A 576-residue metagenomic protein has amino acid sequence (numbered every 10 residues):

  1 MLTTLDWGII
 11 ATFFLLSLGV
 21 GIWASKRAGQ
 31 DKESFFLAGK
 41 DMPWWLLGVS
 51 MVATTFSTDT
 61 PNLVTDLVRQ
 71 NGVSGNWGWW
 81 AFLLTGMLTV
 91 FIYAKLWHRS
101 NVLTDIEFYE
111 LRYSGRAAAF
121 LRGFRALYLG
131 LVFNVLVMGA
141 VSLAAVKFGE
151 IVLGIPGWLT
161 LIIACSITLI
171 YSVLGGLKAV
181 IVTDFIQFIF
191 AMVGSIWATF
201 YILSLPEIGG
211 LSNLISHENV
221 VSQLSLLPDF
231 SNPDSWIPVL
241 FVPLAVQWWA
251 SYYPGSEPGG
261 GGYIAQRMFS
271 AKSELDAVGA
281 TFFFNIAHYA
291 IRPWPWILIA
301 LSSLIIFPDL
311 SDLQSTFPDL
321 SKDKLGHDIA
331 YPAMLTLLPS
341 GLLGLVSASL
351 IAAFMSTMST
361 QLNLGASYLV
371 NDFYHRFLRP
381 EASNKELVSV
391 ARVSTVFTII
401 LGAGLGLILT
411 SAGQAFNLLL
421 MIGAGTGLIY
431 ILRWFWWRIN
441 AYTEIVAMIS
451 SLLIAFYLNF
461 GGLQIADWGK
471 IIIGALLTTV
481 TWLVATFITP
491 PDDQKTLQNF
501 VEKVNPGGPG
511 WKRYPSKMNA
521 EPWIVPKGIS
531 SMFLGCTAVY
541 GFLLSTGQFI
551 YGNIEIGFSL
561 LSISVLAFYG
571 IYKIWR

Functional and structural regions predicted by a protein language model:
M1-R576: Membrane-embedded helix-loop-helix hairpins and adjacent transmembrane boundary segments in multi-pass transporters
